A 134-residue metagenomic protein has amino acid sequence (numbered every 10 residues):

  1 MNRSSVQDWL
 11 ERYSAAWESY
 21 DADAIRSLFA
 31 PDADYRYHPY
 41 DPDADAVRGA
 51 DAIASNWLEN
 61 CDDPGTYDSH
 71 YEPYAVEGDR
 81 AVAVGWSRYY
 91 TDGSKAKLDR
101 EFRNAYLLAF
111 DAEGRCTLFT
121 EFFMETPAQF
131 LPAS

Functional and structural regions predicted by a protein language model:
M1, S5, S55-S134: A beta-strand edge to alpha-helix "cap/lid" segment located at domain peripheries
M1-P31, F130-S134: Short, low-complexity N-terminal intrinsically disordered segments enriched in polar/charged residues
M1-S4, A44, R48: Residues at secondary-structure transition points
D8-W17, Y40-D43, C61-G65: Short, mixed-charge, low-aromatic patches
Y13, I25-R26, A33, G49 (+4 more regions): Hydrophobic pocket/interface hotspot
Y35-A46, F122: A short gly/proline-enriched turn/hairpin at secondary-structure junctions
Y40, V47, F130-S134: Short aromatic-enriched loop/helix-cap "lid" or pocket-rim segments at secondary-structure transitions that line
